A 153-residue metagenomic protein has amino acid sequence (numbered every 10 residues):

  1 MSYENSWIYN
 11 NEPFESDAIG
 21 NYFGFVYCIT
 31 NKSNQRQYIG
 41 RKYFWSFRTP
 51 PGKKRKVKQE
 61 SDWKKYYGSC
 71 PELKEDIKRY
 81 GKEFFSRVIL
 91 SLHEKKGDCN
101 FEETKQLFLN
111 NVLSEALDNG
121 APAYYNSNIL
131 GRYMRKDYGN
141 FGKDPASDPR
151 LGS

Functional and structural regions predicted by a protein language model:
S2-F141: Structure-specific nucleic-acid interaction/processing domains
G142-K143, S147-S153: Short, intrinsically disordered, charge-balanced linker/junction segments flanking boundaries in proteins
